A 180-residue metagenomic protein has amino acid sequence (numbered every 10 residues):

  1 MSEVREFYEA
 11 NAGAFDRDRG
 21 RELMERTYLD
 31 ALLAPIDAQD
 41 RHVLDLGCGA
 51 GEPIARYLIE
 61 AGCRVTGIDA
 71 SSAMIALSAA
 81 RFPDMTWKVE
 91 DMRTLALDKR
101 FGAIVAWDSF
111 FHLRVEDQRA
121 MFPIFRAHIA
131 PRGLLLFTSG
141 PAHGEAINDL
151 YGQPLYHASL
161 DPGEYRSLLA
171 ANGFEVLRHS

Functional and structural regions predicted by a protein language model:
M1-A38, H143: Conserved class I S-adenosyl-L-methionine
L44-L46, A50-T94: Class I SAM-dependent methyltransferase SAM/SAH-binding core
V105-A106: A conserved beta-strand element that flanks and buttresses the S-adenosyl-L-methionine
H112-L113: A short His-aromatic
R119-P131: A short glycine-rich, Lys/Arg-flanked "PGG" loop and its adjoining helix->strand segment in the class I
R132-S139: Conserved beta-strand signature within the Rossmann-like core of class I S-adenosyl-L-methionine
N148-E164: Acceptor-substrate binding/catalytic loop of class I
F174-S180: Conserved S-adenosyl-L-methionine
